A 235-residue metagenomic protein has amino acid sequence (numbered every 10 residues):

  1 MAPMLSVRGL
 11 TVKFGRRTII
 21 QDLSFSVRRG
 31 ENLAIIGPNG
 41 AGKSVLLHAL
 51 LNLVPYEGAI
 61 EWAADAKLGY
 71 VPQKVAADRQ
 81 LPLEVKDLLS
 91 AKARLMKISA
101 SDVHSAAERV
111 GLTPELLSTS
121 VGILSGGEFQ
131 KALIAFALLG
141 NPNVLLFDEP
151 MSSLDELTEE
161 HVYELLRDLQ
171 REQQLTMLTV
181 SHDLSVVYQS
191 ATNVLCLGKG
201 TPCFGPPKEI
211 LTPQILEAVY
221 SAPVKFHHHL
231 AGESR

Functional and structural regions predicted by a protein language model:
A100-L116: Conserved ABC ATPase "signature" region
S120-L124: Conserved ABC ATPase signature
L145-E149: Catalytic Walker B motif of ABC-type/P-loop ATPase nucleotide-binding domains
E156-T158: Helix N-cap at the start of a conserved alpha-helix in ABC-type nucleotide-binding domains
S181-H182: H-loop/switch region of ABC-family ATPase nucleotide-binding domains
N193-P207: H-loop (His-switch) and adjacent beta-strand-loop-beta switch element of ABC-type ATPase nucleotide-binding domains
